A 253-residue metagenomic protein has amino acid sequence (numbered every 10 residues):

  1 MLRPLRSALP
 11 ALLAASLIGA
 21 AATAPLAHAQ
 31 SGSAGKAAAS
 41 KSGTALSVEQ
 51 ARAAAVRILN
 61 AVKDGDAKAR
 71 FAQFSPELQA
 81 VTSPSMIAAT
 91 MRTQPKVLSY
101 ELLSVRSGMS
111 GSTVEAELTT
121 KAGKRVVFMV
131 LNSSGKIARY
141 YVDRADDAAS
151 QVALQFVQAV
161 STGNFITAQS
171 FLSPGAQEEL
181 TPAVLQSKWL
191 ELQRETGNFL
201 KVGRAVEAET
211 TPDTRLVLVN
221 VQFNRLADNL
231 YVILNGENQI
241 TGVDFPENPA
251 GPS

Functional and structural regions predicted by a protein language model:
M1-R6: N-terminal secretory signal peptides that target proteins for export/translocation
L9-P10, H28: N-terminal leader/presequence-like segments
P10-A21: Bacterial N-terminal signal peptides
H28-D64, F128-T162: Short, low-complexity N-terminal intrinsically disordered segments enriched in polar/charged residues
K41-S112, I166-P212: Short solvent-exposed beta->alpha transition segments
S104-Q151, V206-S253: Exposed beta-sheet edge and beta->alpha loop/turn motif
V152-E179, S253: A short, charged
